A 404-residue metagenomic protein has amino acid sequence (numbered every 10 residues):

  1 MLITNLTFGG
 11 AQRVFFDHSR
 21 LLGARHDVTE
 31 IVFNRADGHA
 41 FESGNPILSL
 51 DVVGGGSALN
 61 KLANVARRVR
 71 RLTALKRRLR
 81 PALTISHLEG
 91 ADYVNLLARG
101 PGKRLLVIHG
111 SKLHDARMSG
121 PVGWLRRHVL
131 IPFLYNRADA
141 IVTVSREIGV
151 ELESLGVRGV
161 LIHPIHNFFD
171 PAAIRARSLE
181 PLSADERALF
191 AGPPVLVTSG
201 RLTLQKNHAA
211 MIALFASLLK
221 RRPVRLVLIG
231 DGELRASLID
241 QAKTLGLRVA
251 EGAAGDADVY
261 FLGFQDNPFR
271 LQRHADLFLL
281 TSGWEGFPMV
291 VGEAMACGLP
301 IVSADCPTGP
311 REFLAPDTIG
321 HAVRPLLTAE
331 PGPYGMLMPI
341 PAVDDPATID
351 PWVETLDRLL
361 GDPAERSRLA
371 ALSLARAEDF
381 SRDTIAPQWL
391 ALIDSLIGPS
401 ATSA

Functional and structural regions predicted by a protein language model:
M1-G9, R13-A63, I148, E233-L234: N-terminal strand-loop element at the rim of the active site of nucleotide-sugar-dependent glycosyltransferases
Q12-D17, P194, T198-S217, E233-D240 (+1 more regions): A conserved mid-protein helix/loop that constitutes part of the nucleotide-sugar donor-binding site
A63-R68, L113-R137: Nucleotide-sugar donor phosphate/pyrophosphate-binding loop at the beta->alpha transition of glycosyltransferases
R68, S86-D92, I108: Short His-centered aromatic/hydrophobic patch
E147, F168: Carbohydrate-associated surface elements
I239-G263: Nucleotide-activated donor-binding/catalytic signature segment of Leloir-type glycosyltransferases, i.e., the conserved
F264, G283, C306: Aromatic "clamp/platform" in nucleotide-sugar-dependent glycosyltransferases that forms part of the donor/acceptor
R311-D357: Change "using UDP/GDP/dTDP sugars" to "using nucleotide sugars
